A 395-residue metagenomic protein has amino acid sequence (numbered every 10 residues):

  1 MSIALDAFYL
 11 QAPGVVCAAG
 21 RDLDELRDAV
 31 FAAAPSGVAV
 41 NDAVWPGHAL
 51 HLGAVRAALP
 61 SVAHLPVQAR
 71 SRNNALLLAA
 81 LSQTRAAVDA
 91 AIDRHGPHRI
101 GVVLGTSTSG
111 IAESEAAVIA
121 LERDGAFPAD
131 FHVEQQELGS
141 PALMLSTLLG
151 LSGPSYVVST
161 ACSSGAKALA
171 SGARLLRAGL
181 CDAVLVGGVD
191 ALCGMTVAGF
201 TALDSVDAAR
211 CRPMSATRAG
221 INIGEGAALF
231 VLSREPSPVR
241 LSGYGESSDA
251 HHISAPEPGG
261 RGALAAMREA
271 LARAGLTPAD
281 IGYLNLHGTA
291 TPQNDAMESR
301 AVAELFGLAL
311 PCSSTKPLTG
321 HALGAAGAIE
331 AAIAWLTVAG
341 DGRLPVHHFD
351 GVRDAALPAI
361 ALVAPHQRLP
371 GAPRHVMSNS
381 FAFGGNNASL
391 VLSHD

Functional and structural regions predicted by a protein language model:
M1-R70, R234-Y244, A332-H348, A388 (+1 more regions): ACP-dependent fatty acid/polyketide chain-elongation machinery
S2, A90-G101, I119-D130, M144-S155 (+7 more regions): Structural signature of cysteine-dependent C-C bond-forming condensing enzymes
S2-L5, V38-S82, S109-S171, L180 (+4 more regions): Conserved catalytic cysteine-centered active-site region of acyl-thioester-dependent Claisen-condensing enzymes
I3, A7-Q11, L23, D28-N41 (+4 more regions): Condensing-enzyme catalytic core mediating Claisen C-C bond formation in acyl metabolism
A12, V30, V102, L145 (+10 more regions): Conserved small-residue
A18, T108, A161, T289-T291 (+2 more regions): Glycine-rich phosphate/pyrophosphate-binding beta-alpha loops
R21, E113-A117, G194-G199, H252-S254 (+2 more regions): Short acidic, glycine/serine/threonine-rich loops at helix termini
I253-G259, T289-F306, G324-I329: Short glycine/threonine-rich loop-to-helix capping motif typified by GTGT followed within a few residues by an Asp-Pro
